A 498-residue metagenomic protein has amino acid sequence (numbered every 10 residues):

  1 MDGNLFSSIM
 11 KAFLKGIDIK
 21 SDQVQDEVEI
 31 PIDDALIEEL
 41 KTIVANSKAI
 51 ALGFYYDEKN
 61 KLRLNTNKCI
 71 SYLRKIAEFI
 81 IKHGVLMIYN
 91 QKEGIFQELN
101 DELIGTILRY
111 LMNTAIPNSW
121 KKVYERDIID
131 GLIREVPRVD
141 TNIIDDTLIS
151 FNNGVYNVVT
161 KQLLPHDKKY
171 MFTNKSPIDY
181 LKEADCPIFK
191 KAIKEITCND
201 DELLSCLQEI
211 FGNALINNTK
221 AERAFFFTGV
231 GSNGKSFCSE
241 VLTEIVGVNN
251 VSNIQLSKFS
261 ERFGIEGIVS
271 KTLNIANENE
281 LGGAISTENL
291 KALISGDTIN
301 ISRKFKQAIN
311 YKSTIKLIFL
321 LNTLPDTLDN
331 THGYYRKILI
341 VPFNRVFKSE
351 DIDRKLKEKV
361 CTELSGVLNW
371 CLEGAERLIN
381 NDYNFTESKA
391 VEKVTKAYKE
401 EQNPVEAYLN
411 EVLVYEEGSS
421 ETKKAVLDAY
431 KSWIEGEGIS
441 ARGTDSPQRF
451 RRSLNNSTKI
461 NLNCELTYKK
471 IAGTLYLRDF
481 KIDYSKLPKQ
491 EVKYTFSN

Functional and structural regions predicted by a protein language model:
M1-I70, R74-K75, K182-K191, E195 (+3 more regions): Replication-associated primase and helicase/ATPase modules
F6, K11-G16, D22, A77-E102 (+7 more regions): P-loop NTPase catalytic core of nucleic-acid-dependent motor ATPases
I9, F13-G16, R74-K75, S119 (+11 more regions): Positively charged interface segments
I19-P177, R442-D445: Intein modules and their embedded homing endonuclease domains
K61-C69, C198, T243-V248, G283-I299 (+1 more regions): A short, contiguous, amphipathic alpha-helix enriched in charged residues
G264-K306: Conserved nucleotide-sensing/catalytic segment adjacent to the nucleotide-binding pocket in NTP-handling enzymes
S270-L273, S313-L317: Loop/turn-to-beta-strand initiation segments
L364-Q402: Phosphate-handling catalytic cores of nucleic-acid transaction enzymes
